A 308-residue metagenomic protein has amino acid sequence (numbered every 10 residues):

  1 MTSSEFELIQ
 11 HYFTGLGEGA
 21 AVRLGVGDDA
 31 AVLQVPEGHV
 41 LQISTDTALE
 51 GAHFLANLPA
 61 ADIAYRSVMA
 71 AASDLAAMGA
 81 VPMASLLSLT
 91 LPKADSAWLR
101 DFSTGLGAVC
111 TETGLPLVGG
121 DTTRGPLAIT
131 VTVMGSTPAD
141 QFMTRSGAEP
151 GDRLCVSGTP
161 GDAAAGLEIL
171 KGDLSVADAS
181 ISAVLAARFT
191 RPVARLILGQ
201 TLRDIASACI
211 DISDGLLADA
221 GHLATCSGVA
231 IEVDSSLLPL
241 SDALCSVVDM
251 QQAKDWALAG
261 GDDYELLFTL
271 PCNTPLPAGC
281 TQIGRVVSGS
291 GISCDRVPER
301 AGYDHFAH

Functional and structural regions predicted by a protein language model:
M1-G15, P92-P116, T123-I129, M134 (+2 more regions): Glycine-/charge-enriched secondary-structure boundary and capping motifs
M1-H53, N57-P59, M78, L87: Extreme N-terminal cap/leader segments of soluble proteins
L24, A56-A70, A94-T104: Glycine-rich anion/phosphate-binding loops
V32, A71, G79, L117 (+4 more regions): Residue-level signal for inorganic ion chemistry
V35, L41, A48, V81-I169: Glycine-rich anion-binding loops of enzyme active sites
S67-M78, G107-C110: A short, N-terminal amphipathic alpha-helix
V131-M143, S180-T201, D249: Active-site glycine-rich loop that binds ribose-phosphate moieties when present
A164-S182: Short, compositionally biased
